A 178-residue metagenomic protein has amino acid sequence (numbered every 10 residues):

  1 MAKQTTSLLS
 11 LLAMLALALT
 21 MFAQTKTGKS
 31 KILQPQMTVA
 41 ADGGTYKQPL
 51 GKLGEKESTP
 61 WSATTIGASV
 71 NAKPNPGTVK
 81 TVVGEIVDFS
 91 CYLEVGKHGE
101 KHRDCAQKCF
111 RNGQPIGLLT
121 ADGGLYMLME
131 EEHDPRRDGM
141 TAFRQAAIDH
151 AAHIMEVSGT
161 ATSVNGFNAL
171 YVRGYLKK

Functional and structural regions predicted by a protein language model:
M1-S7: Positively charged n-region of N-terminal signal peptides that target proteins for export
L8-L9, S158: Intrinsically disordered, low-complexity segments enriched in polar/charged small residues
L9-T20: Bacterial N-terminal signal peptides
F22-K178: OB-fold and OB-like single-stranded nucleic-acid-recognition modules and their adjacent interaction interfaces
